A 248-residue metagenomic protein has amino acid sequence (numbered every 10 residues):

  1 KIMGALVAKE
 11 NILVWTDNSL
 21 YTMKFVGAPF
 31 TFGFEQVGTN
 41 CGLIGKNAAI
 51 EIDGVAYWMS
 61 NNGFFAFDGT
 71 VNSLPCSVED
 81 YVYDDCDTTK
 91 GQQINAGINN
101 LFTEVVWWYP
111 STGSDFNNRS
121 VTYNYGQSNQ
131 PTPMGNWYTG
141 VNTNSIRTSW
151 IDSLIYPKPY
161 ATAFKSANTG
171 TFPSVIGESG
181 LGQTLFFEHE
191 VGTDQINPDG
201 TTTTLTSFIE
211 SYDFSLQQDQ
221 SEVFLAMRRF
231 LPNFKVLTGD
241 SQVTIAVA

Functional and structural regions predicted by a protein language model:
A5, N11: Aromatic- and glycine-enriched pocket-lining scaffold segments that form the walls of small-molecule binding clefts
V7, N40-V55, N61-A248: Beta-sheet repeat architectures centered on beta-propellers
I12-G38: Surface-exposed extracellular loop regions of Gram-negative outer-membrane beta-barrel proteins
V14-W15, W58-S60: A structural signal for short, well-ordered beta-strand segments and their strand-loop junctions that often border
